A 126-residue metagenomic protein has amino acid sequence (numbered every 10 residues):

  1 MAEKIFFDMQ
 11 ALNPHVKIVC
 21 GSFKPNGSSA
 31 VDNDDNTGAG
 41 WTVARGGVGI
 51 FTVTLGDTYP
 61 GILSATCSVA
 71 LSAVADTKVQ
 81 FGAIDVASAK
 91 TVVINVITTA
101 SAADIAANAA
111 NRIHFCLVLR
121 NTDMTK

Functional and structural regions predicted by a protein language model:
M1-T58, A100-K126: Extracellular receptor-binding modules and their adjoining Ser/Thr/Gly/Asp/Asn-rich linkers
E3, K17, D76-V79, V92-N95: Short Gly/Ser/Thr-biased coil->beta-strand turn/linker motifs that build repetitive extracellular beta-solenoid/fiber
G47-G49, A83-S101: Ser/Thr- and Asn-enriched, surface-exposed coil loops between beta-strands
P60-A89: Terminal beta-strand-rich extracellular "head" domains that mediate receptor/glycan or other ligand binding
C67, K78, V92, T99-A100 (+1 more regions): N-terminal compositionally biased, intrinsically disordered segments and leader/signal-like regions
